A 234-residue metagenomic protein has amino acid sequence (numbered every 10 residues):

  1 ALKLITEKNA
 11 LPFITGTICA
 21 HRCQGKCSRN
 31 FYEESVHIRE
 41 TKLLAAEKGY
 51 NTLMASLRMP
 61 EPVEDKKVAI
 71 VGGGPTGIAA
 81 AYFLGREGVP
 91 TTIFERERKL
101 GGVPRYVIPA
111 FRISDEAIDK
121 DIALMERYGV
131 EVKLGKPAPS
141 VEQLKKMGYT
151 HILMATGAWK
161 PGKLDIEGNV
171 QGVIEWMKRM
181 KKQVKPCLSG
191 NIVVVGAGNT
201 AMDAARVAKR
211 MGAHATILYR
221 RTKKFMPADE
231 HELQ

Functional and structural regions predicted by a protein language model:
A1-T92, R96-E97, P104-Y106, A110-F111 (+2 more regions): Fe-S ferredoxin-like electron-transfer domains and their immediately adjacent linker/connector regions across
L2-N9, A20-R22, T41, V103-Y149 (+1 more regions): N-terminal Rossmann-like dinucleotide/flavin-binding domain of flavoprotein oxidoreductases that bind FAD/FMN
V63, K145-G148, P186-S189: Flexible, charged surface loops at secondary-structure boundaries
A69-F94, K133-E142, T156-L164, W176-E230: Rossmann-like dinucleotide/flavin-binding elements
E167-G168: Preference for well-ordered, secondary-structure-rich cores of eukaryotic proteins
Q171-I174: Flexible glycine/proline-rich, aromatic-decorated loop/lid segments
